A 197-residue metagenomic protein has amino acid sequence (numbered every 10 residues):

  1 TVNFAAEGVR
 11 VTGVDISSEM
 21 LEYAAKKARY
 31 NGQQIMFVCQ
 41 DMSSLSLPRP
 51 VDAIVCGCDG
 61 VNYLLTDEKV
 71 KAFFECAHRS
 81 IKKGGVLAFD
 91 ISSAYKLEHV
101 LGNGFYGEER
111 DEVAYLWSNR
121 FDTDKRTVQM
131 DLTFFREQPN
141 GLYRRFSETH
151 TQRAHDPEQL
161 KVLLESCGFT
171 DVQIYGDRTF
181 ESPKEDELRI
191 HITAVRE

Functional and structural regions predicted by a protein language model:
T1-S44: Class I SAM-dependent methyltransferase SAM/SAH-binding core
V11, L87-A88, D171: A short hydrophobic/small-residue beta-strand
S18-E19, V61-L64, A72: Conserved SAM-binding loop
S43-A53: A short acidic, Gly/Pro-enriched loop at the edge of an enzyme's catalytic core that lines a small-molecule cofactor
D52-E68: A short SAM/SAH-binding and catalytic strip from SAM-dependent methyltransferases
K71-K83: A short glycine-rich, Lys/Arg-flanked "PGG" loop and its adjoining helix->strand segment in the class I
A88-K161: SAM-dependent methyltransferase
T151-E197: C-terminal lobe and adjacent flexible extensions of AdoMet/dcAdoMet transferase-like proteins
